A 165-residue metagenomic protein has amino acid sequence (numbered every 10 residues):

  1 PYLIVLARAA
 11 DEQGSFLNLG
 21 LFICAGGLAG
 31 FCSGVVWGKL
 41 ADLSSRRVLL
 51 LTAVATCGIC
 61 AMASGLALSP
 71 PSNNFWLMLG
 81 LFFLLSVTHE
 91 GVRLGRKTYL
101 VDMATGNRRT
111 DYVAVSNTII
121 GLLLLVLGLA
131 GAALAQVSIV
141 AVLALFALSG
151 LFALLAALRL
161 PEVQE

Functional and structural regions predicted by a protein language model:
P1-L17: Short amphipathic helix-loop junctions that connect adjacent transmembrane helices in Major Facilitator Superfamily/SLC
F16-L17, A104-S116: Loop-to-transmembrane helix entry/capping segments in MFS-fold secondary transporters and related SLC/MFSD carriers
C32-R46, A135: Helix-to-loop junctions at the C-terminal end of transmembrane segments in multipass secondary transporters
A55-P71: C-terminal ends and interior cores of transmembrane alpha-helices in multi-pass membrane transporters/permeases
A63, V92, A144-E165: Multi-pass alpha-helical transporter architecture, strongest for 12-TM Major Facilitator/SLC carriers used
N74-G91: Hydrophobic core of transmembrane alpha-helices in multi-pass small-molecule transporters, especially MFS/SLC-type
G91-A104: Intracellular juxtamembrane helix-capping segments at the cytosolic ends of symmetry-related transmembrane helices
L125-L143: Transmembrane alpha-helix termini and helix-breaking/packing motifs in multi-pass membrane transporters
